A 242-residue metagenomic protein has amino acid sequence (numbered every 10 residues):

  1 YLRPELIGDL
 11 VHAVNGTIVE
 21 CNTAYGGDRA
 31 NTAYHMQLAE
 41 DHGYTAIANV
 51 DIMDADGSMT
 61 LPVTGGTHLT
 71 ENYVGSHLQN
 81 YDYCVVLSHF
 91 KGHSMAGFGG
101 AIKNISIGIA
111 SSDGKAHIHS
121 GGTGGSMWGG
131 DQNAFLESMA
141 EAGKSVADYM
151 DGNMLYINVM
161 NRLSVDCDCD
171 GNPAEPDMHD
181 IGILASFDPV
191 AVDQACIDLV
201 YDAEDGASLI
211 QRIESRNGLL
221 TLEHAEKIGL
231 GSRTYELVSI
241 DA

Functional and structural regions predicted by a protein language model:
Y1-A242: Extended, low-polarity segments enriched in aliphatic/aromatic residues
